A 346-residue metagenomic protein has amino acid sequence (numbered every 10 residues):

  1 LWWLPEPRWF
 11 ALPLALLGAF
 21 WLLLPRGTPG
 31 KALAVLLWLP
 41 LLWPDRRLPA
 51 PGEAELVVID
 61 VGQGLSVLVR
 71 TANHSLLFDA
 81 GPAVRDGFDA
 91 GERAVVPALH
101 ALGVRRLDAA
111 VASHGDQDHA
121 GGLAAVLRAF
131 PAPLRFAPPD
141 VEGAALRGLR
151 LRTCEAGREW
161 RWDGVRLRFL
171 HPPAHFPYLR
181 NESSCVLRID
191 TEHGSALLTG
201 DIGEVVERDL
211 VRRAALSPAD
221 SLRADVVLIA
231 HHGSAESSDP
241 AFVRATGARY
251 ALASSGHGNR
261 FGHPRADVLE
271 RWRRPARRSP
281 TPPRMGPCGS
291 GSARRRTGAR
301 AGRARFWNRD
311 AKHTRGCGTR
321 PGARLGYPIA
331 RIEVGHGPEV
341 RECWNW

Functional and structural regions predicted by a protein language model:
L1-V57, R70, Y250, E270-T281 (+6 more regions): Transmembrane helix-bundle segments that form internal channels/tunnels in multi-pass membrane proteins, characterized
L14, A120-G121, A125-R212, R273-P283 (+1 more regions): Flexible, acidic/histidine-containing loops and adjacent segments that form or flank the divalent-metal
A50-F169: Soluble catalytic regions of membrane-associated enzymes that act on cell-envelope and secretory-pathway components
I59, Q63, G91-H100, S113 (+2 more regions): Active-site-proximal loop/helix segments of hydrolase catalytic cores
G81-A83, D140-V141, A156, A174 (+3 more regions): Short, acidic/turn-prone active-site loops that include or flank metal/cofactor- and phosphate-binding residues
E339-N345: Short, intrinsically disordered C-terminal tails of secreted or membrane-associated proteins
